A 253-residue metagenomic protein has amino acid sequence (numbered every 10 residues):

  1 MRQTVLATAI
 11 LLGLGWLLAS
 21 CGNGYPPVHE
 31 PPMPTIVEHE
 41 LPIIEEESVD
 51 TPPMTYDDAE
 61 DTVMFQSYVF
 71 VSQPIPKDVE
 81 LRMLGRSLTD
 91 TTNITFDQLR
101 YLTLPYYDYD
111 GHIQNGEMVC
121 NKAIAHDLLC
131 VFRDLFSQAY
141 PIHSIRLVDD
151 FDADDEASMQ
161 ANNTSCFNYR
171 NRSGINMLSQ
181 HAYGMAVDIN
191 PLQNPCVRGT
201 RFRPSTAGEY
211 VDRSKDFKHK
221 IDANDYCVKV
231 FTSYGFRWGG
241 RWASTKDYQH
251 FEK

Functional and structural regions predicted by a protein language model:
M1-T4: Positively charged n-region of N-terminal signal peptides that target proteins for export
T8-L17: Bacterial N-terminal signal peptides
E30-Y107: N-terminal module-boundary/linker segments of secreted carbohydrate-active enzymes
D90, I113-K122, I175, D212-K218: Second-shell loop/turn segments in exported
I94-S158: Active-site acidic/histidine clusters and adjacent loop/turn architecture that either coordinate catalytic ions
P141, R146-Y183, C196: Active-site-adjacent loop/helix surface patches within enzyme catalytic domains that shape the substrate-binding cleft
N171-L178, Y183-K253: Catalytic cores and adjacent binding grooves of peptidoglycan-active enzymes
